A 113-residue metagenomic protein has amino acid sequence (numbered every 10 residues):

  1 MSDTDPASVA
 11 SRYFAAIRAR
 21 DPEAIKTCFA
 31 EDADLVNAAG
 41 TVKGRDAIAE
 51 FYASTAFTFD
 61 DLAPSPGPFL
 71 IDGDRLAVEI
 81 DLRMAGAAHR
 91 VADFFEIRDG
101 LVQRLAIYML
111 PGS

Functional and structural regions predicted by a protein language model:
M1-T27: Short, low-complexity N-terminal intrinsically disordered segments enriched in polar/charged residues
P22-K26, A30-G73: A solvent-exposed, acidic/Ser-Thr-rich amphipathic alpha-helical stretch
G40, A47, D81, A106-I107: Short clusters of small/polar residues that mark proteolytic maturation junctions
A63-P64, A87-A92: Short, surface-exposed coil-to-beta transition loops
A77-A85: Short beta-strand segments that buttress and anchor functional surface loops
R90-S113: Short beta-strand edge/turn micro-motifs at domain boundaries
